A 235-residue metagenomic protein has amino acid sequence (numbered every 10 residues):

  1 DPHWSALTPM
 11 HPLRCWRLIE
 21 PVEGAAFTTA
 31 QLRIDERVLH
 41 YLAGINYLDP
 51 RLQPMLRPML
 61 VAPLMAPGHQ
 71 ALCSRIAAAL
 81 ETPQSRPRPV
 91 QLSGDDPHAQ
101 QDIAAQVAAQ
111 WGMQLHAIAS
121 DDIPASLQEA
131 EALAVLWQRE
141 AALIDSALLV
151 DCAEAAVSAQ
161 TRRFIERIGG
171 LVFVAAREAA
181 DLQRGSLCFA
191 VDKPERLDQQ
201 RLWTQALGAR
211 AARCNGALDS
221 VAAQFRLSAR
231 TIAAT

Functional and structural regions predicted by a protein language model:
D1-T235: ATP/nucleotide-binding catalytic cores
